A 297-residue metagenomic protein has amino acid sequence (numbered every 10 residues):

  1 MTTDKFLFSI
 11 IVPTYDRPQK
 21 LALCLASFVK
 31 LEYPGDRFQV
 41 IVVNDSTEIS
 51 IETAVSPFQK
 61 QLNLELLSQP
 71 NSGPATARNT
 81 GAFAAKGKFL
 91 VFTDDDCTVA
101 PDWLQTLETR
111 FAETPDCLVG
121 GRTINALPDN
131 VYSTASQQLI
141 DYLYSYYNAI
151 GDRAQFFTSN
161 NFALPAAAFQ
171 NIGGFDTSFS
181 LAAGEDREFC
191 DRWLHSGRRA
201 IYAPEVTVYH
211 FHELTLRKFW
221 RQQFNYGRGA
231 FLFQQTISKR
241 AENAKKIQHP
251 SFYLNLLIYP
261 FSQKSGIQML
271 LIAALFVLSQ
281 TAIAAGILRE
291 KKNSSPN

Functional and structural regions predicted by a protein language model:
M1-K30: N-proximal low-complexity "stem/linker" segments adjacent to membrane-targeting elements
L25-S68: Acidic donor-binding segment of Leloir-type glycosyltransferases
T53, Q69-A85: Glycine-rich, basic loop-to-helix element that forms the pyrophosphate-binding segment of sugar-nucleotide handling
L90: Short aromatic/hydrophobic "clamp" motif used to bind/position activated sugar donors
T98, Q155, Q170-L194, R198-Y202 (+1 more regions): Donor nucleotide-sugar recognition loop
D102-S133: Conserved donor NDP-sugar-binding/catalytic core segment of glycosyltransferases
N125, S145-A167, S180-A182, E188: A recurrent flexible, glycine/aromatic-enriched loop bordering the glycosyltransferase active site that acts as
N225-R228, R240-N297: Non-catalytic, C-terminal membrane-associated alpha-helical segments of glycosyltransferases
